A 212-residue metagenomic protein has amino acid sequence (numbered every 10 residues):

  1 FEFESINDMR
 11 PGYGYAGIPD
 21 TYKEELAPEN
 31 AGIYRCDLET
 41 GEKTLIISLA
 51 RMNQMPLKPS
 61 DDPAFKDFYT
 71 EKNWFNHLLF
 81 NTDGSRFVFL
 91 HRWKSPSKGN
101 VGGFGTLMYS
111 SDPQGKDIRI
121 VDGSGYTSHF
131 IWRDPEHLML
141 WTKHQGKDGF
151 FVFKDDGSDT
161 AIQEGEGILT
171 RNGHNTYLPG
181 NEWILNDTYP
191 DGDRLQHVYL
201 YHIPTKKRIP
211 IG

Functional and structural regions predicted by a protein language model:
F1, F87, L138-M139, W183-L185: Hydrophobic beta-strand positions that form the internal "hydrophobic ladder" of WD40/Gbeta-like beta-propeller blades
F1-N30, L90-F104, D187-D193: Short, conserved, GDST-rich strand-edge loop motifs in beta-rich repeat architectures
N30-Y34, S97-Y109, G146-V152, D193-Y199: Structural motif
L38-G41, D112-K116, K154-S158, I203-K206: Short loop/turn segments that connect beta-strands within beta-propeller blades
K43-T70, G165-G167, G212: Surface-exposed loop and turn segments in beta-propeller and other repeat-based domains that flank or scaffold
N76, G125-I131, L169-Y177, G212: Repeated scaffold domains used in trafficking and secretory/extracellular systems, primarily beta-propellers
T82-D83, D134, P179-G180: Residue-level detector of Asp-centered blade-edge/turn motifs that repeat once per structural unit in beta-propeller
D148, E166-K207: Loop/turn-rich, solvent-exposed surfaces of beta-rich toroidal or solenoidal domains
